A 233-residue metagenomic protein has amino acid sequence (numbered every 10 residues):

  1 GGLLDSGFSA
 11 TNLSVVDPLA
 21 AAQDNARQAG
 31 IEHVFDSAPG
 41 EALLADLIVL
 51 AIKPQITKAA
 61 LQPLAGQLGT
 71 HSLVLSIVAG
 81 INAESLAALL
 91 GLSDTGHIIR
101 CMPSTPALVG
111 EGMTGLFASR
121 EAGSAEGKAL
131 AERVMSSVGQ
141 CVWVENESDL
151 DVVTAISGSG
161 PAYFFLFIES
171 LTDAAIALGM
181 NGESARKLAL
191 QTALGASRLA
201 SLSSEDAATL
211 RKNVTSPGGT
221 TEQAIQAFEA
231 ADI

Functional and structural regions predicted by a protein language model:
G1-L43, L47, E111-G112, I176-L178: NAD(P)+-binding Rossmann beta1-loop-alpha1 motif at the extreme N-terminus of oxidoreductases
L13, Q23, E41, N181-L188 (+2 more regions): Small-residue helix-packing motif on alpha-helices
A29, S37-L116, R120: Rossmann-like NAD(P)(H) cofactor-binding subdomain of soluble oxidoreductases
S85, L89-H97, M113-V152, Y163-L202: Internal alpha-helical scaffold of NAD(P)-dependent oxidoreductase catalytic cores
I99, D149-A155, A207-K212: Short pre-catalytic strand/loop immediately N-terminal to key active-site residues, enriched for Gly-Thr
L190-I233: NAD(P)-dependent Rossmann-like dehydrogenase/reductase catalytic/cofactor-binding core
